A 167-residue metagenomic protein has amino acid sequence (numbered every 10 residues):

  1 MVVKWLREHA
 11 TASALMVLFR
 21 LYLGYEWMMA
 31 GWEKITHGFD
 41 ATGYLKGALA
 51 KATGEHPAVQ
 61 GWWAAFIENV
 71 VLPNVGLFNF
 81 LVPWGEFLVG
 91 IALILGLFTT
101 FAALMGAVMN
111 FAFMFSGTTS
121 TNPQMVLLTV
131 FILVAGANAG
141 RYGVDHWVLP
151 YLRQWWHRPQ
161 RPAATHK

Functional and structural regions predicted by a protein language model:
M1-I91, L95-K167: Extended, low-polarity transmembrane helix blocks
